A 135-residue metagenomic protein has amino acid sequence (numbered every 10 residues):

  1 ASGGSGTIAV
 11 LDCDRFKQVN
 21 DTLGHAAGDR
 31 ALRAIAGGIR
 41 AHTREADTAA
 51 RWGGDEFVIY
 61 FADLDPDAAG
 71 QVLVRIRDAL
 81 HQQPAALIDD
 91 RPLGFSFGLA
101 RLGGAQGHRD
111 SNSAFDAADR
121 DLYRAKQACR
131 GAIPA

Functional and structural regions predicted by a protein language model:
A1-T7, D14-R44, A50-G54, V58-A62 (+4 more regions): Conserved long alpha-helical elements within nucleotide-processing catalytic cores of c-di-GMP signaling and class III
S5, S96-G98, D121, A132: Sensory-domain cores of signal-transduction modules, predominantly PAS/LOV
I8, F57, F95-L99: A structural signal for short, well-ordered beta-strand segments
I8, I88, I133-A135: Short, hydrophobic secondary-structure boundary micro-motifs
A41-A46, R77-D90, R124: Short catalytic/binding micro-motifs of nucleotide second-messenger systems
R51, L80-S96, G107, R130: Catalytic core regions of nucleotide second-messenger enzymes
D63, L99-G103: PAS-family sensory domains and close relatives that share small-molecule sensor folds
P84, S113-A135: Catalytic/regulatory signature loops of cyclic-dinucleotide turnover enzymes and related class III nucleotidyl cyclases
